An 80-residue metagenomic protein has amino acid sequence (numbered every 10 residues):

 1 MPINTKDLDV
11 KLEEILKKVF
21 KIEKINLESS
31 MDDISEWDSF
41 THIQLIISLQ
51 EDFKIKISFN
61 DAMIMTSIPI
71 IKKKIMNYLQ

Functional and structural regions predicted by a protein language model:
P2-I47, E51-Q80: Phosphopantetheine-dependent thiolation modules in NRPS/PKS and related acyl-activating systems
